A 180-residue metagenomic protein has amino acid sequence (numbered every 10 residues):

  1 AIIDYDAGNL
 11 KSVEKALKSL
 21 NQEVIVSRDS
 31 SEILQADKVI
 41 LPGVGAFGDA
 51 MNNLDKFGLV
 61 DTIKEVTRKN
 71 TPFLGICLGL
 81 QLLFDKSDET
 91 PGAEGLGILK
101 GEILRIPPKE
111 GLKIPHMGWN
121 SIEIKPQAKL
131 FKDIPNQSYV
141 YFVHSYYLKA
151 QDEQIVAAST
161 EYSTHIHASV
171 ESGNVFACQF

Functional and structural regions predicted by a protein language model:
A1-Q22, F180: N-terminal beta1-alpha1 ligand-phosphate binding loop
V24-V26, I103: Generic structural signal for residues in well-ordered beta-strands
E32-I33, V66, S169: Structural alpha-helical scaffold elements that stabilize or flank donor/cofactor-binding regions in carbohydrate
A36: An anion/phosphate-binding loop that grips the pyrophosphate of nucleotide cofactors and donors
G45-G118: Cysteine-nucleophile active-site neighborhood
K86-Y162: Pocket-forming structural segment of enzyme catalytic cores
Q151-D152, T160-F180: A glycine-centered loop/beta-turn motif at secondary-structure junctions
